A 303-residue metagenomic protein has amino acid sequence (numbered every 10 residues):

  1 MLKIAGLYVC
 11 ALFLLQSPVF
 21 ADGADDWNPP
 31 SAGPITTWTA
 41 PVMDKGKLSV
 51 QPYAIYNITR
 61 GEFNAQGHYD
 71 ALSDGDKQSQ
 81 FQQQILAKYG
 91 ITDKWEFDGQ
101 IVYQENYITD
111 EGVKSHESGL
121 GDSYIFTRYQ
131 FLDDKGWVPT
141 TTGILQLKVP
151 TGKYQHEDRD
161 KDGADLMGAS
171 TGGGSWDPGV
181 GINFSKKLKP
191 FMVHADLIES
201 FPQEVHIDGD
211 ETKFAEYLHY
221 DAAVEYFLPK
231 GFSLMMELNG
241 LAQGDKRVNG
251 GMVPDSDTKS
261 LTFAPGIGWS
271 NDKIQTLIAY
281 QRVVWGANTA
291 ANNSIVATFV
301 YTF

Functional and structural regions predicted by a protein language model:
M1-N28: Cleavable N-terminal export/targeting peptides
Q16-P18, Y124, V296: A generic alpha-helix preference that emphasizes hydrophobic side chains
A21-K153, D162-Q203, D210, Y217-A223 (+1 more regions): Transmembrane beta-barrel domains of Gram-negative outer membranes and organellar outer membranes
T140, A215, N292-S294: Short edge beta-strand segments in beta-sheet-rich domains
Y280-G286, N292-V296: A short, acidic, flexible beta-alpha connecting loop/helix-capping segment that sits on the rim of active
